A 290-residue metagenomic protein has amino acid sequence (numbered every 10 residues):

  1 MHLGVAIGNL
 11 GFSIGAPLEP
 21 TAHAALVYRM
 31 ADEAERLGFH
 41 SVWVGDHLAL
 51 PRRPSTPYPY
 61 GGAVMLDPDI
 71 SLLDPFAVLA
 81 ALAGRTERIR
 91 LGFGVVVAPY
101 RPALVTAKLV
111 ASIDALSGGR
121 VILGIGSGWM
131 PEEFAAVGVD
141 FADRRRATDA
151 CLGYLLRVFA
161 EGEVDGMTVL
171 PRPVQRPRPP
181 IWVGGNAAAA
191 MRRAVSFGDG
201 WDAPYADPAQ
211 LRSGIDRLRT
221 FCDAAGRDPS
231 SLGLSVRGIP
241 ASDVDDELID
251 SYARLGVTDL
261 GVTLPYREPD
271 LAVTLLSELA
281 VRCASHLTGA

Functional and structural regions predicted by a protein language model:
M1-R85, P179: N-terminal beta1-alpha1-beta2 module of alpha/beta enzyme domains
L3-I7, V42-V44, L91-F93, V121-I125 (+4 more regions): Hydrophobic faces of well-ordered beta-strands that scaffold small-molecule active sites in alpha/beta enzyme cores
I7, E35, R52, P68 (+2 more regions): An alpha-helical appendage that flanks or caps ligand/catalytic pockets
I7-A24, G94-L104, R176-N186, S235-V244: Active-site mouth loops of central-metabolism enzymes
A16-P20, L104, A135-D140, A206-D207 (+1 more regions): Short, solvent-exposed loop/turn segments at secondary-structure boundaries
T21-A34, T106-V110, V183-R193, S242-A253: Short, acidic/polar
D46-H47, A98, I125-S127, Y205-A206 (+1 more regions): Short secondary-structure boundary segments
V64, V78-A80, G84-I89, F93 (+4 more regions): Internal, glycine-rich beta/alpha segment that forms the wall or movable "lid" of small-molecule/cofactor binding
